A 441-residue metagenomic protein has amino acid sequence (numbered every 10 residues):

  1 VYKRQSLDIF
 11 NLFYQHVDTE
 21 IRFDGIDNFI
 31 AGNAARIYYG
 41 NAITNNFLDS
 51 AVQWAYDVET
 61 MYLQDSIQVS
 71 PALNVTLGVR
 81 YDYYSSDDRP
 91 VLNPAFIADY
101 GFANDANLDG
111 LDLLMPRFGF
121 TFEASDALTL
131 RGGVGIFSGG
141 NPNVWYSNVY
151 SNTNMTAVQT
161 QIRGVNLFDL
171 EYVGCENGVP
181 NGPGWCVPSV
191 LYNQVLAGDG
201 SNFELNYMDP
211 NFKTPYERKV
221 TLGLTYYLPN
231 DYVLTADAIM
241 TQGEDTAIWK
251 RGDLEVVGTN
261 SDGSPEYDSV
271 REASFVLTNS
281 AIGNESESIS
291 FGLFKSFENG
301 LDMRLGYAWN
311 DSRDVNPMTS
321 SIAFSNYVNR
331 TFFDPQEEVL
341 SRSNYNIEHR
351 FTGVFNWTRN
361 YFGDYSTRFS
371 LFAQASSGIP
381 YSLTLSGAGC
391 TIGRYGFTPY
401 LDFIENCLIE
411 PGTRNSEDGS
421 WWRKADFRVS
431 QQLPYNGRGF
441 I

Functional and structural regions predicted by a protein language model:
V1: Active-site loops and adjacent core secondary-structure elements that bind or stabilize anionic groups
R4-D126: Signature of Gram-negative outer-membrane beta-barrel scaffolds
R4-L7, L77-Y81, R131-I136, A236-A238 (+1 more regions): Glycine-rich, histidine-containing beta strand-loop boundary motifs that form or position
I9-T19, Y84-P90, A127, G139-W145 (+3 more regions): Secretory-pathway/luminal and periplasmic proteins that interact with or process carbohydrate-rich
N45-W54, T60-Q64, Y207-N211, G223 (+2 more regions): Asp/Glu-centered strand-loop micro-motifs enriched in Gly/Pro and often flanked by an aromatic residue
S86, K213-K219, Y227-I441: Short, solvent-exposed micro-motifs at the edges of structured domains
R89-M115, G119-L277, I404-N406, G412-S420: Solvent-exposed loop/turn elements at secondary-structure boundaries
